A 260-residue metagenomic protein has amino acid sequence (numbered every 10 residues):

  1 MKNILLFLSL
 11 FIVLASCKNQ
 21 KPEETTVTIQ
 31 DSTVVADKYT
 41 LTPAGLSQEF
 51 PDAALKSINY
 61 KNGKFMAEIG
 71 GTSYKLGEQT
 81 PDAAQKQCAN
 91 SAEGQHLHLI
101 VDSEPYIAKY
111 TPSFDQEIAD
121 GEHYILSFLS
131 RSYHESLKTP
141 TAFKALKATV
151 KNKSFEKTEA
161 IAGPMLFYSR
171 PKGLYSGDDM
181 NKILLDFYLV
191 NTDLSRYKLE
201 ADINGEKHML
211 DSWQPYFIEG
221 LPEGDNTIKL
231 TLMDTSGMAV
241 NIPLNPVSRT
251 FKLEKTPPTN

Functional and structural regions predicted by a protein language model:
V13-S16: C-terminal motif of bacterial Sec signal peptides marking the signal peptidase cleavage site
P22, S130-K138, K207-H208, M233-I242: Short acidic/polar inter-strand loop motif in beta-rich domains
E24-N62, K151-S176: Short, compositionally biased P/S/T/A/G/V-rich stretches that sit at domain boundaries
A67-G71, I183-N191: Aromatic/hydrophobic beta-strand junction motif of beta-rich domains
L97-L99, Y197-A201: Short beta-strand elements bearing conserved aromatic residues within extracellular beta-rich modules
S103-T111, G205-W213: Short beta-strand segments within Ig-like beta-sandwich modules, predominantly Fibronectin type-III
Q116-E122, I218-T227: Surface-exposed, short loops/turns at beta-strand junctions within beta-sandwich domains
